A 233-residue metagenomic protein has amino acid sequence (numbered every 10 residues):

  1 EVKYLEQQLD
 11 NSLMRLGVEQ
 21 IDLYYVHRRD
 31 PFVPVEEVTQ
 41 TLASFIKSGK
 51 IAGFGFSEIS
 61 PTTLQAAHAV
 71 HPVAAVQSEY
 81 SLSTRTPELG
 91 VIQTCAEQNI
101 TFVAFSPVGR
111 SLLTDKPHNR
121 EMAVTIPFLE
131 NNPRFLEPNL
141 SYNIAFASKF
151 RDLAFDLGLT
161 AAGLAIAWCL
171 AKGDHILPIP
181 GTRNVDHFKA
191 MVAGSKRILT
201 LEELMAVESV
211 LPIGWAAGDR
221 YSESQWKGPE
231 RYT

Functional and structural regions predicted by a protein language model:
E1, H71-A74, I92-A96, N119-V124 (+1 more regions): Short, hinge-like loop/turn segments at secondary-structure boundaries
E1-T86, G90: Glycine/proline-rich, positively charged, aromatic-decorated active-site loop/lid region on the catalytic face
S12, I21, P34, F54 (+7 more regions): Conserved, mostly hydrophobic/aromatic
K50, H68-A75, T94-V103, D174-I176: Glycine-enriched alpha-helix->loop->beta-strand junction motifs that scaffold or abut catalytic
S60, Y80-T84, S106-L113, W168 (+1 more regions): Glycine-rich beta-alpha junction loops
P87-T125, T160: Aromatic-lined glycan-binding groove of carbohydrate-active enzymes
E97, T125-D152, D156, A171 (+2 more regions): Terminal-tail/helix-coil boundary detector
I176-H187: Glycine-rich phosphate-binding active-site loops on the catalytic face of alpha/beta enzymes
